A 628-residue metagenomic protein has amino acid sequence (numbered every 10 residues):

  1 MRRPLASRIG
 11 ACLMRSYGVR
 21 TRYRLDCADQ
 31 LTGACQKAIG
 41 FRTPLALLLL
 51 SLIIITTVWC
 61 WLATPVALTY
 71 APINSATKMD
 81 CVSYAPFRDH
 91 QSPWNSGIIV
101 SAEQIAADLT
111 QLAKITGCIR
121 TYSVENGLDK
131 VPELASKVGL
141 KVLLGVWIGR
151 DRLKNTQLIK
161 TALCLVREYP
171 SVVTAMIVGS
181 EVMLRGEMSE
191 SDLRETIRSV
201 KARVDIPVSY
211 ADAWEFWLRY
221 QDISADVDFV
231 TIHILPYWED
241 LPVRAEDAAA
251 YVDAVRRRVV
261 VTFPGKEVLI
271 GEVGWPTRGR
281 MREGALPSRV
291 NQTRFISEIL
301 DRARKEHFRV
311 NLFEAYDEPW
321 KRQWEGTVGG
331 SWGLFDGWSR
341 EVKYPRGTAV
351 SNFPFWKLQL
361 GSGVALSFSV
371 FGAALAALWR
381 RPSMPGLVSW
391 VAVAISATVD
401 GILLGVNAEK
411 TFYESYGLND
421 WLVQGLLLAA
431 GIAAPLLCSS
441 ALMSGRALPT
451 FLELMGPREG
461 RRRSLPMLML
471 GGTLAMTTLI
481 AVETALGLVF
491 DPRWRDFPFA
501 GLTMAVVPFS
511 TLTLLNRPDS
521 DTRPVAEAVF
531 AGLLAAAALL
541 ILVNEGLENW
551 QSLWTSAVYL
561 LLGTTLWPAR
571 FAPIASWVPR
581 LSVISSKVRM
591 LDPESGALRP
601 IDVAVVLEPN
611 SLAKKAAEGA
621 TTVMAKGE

Functional and structural regions predicted by a protein language model:
S83-V146, R152-Q157: N-terminal carbohydrate-binding/catalytic regions of secreted carbohydrate-active enzymes
I119, M176, V230, I270-E272 (+1 more regions): Conserved, mostly hydrophobic/aromatic
K130-I206: Substrate-binding cleft of extracellular glycoside hydrolase catalytic domains
V138, L144, T174, D212-Y251 (+2 more regions): Aromatic- and acid-rich polysaccharide-binding/catalytic face of secreted or lumenal carbohydrate-active enzymes
V146, V200-L218, K266-G271, R309-E318: Aromatic-lined carbohydrate-recognition surfaces of secreted/lumenal glycan-active proteins
W238-G279, D491-F499: Glycoside hydrolase catalytic-domain groove-lining segments
P276, G284-R346: Substrate-binding cleft of secreted/luminal carbohydrate-active enzymes
R380-E628: Alpha-helical transmembrane segments of integral membrane proteins
